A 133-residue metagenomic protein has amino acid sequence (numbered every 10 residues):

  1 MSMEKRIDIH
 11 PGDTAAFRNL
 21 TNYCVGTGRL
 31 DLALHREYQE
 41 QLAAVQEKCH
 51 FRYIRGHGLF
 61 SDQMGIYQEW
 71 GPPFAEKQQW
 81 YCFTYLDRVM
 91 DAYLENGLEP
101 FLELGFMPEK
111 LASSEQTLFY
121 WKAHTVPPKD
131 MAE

Functional and structural regions predicted by a protein language model:
M1-L59, E76: Mature N-terminal, pre-catalytic/accessory segment of carbohydrate-active enzymes
C49-E133: Substrate-binding cleft and catalytic face of glycoside hydrolase catalytic domains, especially the flexible beta-alpha
